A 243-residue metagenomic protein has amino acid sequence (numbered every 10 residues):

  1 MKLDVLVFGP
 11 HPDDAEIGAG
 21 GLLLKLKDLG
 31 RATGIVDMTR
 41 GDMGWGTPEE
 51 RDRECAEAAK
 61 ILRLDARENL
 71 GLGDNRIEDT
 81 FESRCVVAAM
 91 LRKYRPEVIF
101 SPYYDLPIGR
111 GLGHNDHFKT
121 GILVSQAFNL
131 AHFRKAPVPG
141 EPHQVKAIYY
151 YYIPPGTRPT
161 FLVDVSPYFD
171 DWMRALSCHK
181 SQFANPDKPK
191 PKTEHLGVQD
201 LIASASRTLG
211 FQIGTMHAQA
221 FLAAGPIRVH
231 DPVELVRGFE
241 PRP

Functional and structural regions predicted by a protein language model:
M1-E97, E234-E240: Active-site rim/loop-helix segments in enzyme catalytic domains that contact anionic ligands
M1-L6, F81-P243: Metal-dependent de-N-acetylase/amidase catalytic core
